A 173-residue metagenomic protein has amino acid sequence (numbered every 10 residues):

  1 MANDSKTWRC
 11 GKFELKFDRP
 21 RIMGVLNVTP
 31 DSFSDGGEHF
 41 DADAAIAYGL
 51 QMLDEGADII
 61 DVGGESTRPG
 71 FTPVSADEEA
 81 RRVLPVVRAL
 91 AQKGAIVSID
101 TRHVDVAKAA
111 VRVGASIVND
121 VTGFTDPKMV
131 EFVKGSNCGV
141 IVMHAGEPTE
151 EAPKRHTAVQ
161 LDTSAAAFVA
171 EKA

Functional and structural regions predicted by a protein language model:
M1-T29: N-terminal amphipathic alpha-helix/helix-capping segment at the start of soluble metabolic enzymes
R21-V25, D58-D61, I96-S98, S116-I117 (+1 more regions): Structural preference for beta-strand elements that scaffold enzyme active sites
L26, M52, G56, D100 (+3 more regions): Conserved, mostly hydrophobic/aromatic
V28-A47, T72-P73, I96, P153-V169: Active-site mouth loops of central-metabolism enzymes
P30, T67-R68, V113, V121-A173: Conserved anion-binding
S32-S34, D58-L84: Glycine-rich, proline-tolerant flexible connector loops at the mouths of alpha/beta enzymes
A47-G63: Catalytic domains of carbohydrate-active enzymes, especially glycoside hydrolases
T72-I99, D105-K108, G135-A145: Alpha-helix-loop-beta-strand connector modules within alpha/beta enzyme cores
